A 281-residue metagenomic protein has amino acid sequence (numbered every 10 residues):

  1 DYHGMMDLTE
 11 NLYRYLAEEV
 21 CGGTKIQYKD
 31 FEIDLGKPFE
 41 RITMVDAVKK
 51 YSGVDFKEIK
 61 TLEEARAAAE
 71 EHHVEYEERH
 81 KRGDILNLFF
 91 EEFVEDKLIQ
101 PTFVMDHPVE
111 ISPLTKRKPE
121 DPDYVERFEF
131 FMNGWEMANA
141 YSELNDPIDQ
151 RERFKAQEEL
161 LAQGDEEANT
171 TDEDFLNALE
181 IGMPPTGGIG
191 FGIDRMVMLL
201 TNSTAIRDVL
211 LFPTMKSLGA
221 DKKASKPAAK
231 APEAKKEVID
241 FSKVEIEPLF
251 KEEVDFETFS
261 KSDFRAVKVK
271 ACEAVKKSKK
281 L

Functional and structural regions predicted by a protein language model:
D1-D7: Catalytic palm subdomain of template-directed nucleic-acid polymerases, centered on the conserved carboxylate motif
L12-W135, F154-M183, K222: Metal-assisted phosphate- and nucleotidyl-transfer catalytic regions
L16-V20, S203, V275-K276: Secondary-structure transition/capping motifs at alpha-helix termini and the adjoining loop/turn into the next element
V104, A140, G192, M196 (+1 more regions): Hydrophobic, well-ordered secondary-structure elements that form the walls of internal hydrophobic environments
D123, S203, K277-L281: Short glycine/proline-enriched turns and hinge-like loops at secondary-structure junctions
P147-K223: Active-site pocket scaffolds in enzymes
T170, S217-L281: Basic, alpha-helical terminal appendages of large translation-related enzymes
